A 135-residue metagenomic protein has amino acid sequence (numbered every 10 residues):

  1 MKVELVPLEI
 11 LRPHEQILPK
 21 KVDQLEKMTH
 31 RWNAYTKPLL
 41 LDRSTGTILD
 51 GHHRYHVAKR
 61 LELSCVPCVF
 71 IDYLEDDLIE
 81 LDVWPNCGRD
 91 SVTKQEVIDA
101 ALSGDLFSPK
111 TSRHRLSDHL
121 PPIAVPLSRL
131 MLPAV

Functional and structural regions predicted by a protein language model:
M1-S44, L49, Y55-V135: Short, charged/polar connector segments at secondary-structure boundaries
